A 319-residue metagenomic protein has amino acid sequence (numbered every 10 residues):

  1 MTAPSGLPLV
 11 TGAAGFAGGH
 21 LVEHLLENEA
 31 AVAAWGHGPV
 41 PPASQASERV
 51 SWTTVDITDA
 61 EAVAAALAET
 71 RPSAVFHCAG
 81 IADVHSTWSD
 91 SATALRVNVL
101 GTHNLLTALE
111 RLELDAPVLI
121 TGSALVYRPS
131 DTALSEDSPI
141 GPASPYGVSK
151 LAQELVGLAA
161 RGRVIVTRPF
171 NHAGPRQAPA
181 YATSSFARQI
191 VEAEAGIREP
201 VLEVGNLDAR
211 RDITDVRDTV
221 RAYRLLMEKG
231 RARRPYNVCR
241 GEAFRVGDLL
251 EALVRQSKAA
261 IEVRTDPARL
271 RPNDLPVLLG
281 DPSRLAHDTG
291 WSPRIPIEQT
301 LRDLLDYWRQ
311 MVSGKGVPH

Functional and structural regions predicted by a protein language model:
T2, G6, I297-H319: Amphipathic terminal alpha-helices
P8-E27: N-terminal Rossmann NAD(P)H-binding glycine-rich loop of SDR-like oxidoreductase domains
T11, N171-R176, P200-R211, Y236-F244 (+3 more regions): Glycine-rich Rossmann NAD(P)(H)-binding loop
I57-V97: NAD(P)H-binding glycine-rich loop region in Rossmannoid oxidoreductase-like domains and their noncatalytic homologs
S89-N104, A124-V166, N171-A173, Q177-A178: Catalytic helix-loop patch of NAD(P)-dependent Rossmann-fold dehydrogenases
T132-A133, P145, L155-R211, V216-L225 (+2 more regions): NAD(P)-dependent short-chain dehydrogenase/reductase
F186, I190, E228-L270, V312: Mid/C-terminal beta-alpha module of Rossmann-like enzyme folds, strongest in SDR-family dehydrogenases/epimerases
V216, P235, D248, P267-S292 (+3 more regions): Conserved C-terminal active-site "lid" loop/helix of NAD(P)H-dependent oxidoreductases that clamps the redox cofactor
